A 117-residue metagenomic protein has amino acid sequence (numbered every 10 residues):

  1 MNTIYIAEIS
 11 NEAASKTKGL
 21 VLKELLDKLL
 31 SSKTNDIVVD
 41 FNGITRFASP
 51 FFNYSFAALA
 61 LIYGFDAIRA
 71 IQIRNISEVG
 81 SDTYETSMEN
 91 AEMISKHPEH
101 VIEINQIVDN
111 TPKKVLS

Functional and structural regions predicted by a protein language model:
M1-V38, N42-T45, A57-S117: STAS-like cytosolic regulatory interaction modules
K18, F51-F52: Residues at alpha-helix caps and immediate loop-helix transition turns in enzyme cores, especially N- and C-cap
